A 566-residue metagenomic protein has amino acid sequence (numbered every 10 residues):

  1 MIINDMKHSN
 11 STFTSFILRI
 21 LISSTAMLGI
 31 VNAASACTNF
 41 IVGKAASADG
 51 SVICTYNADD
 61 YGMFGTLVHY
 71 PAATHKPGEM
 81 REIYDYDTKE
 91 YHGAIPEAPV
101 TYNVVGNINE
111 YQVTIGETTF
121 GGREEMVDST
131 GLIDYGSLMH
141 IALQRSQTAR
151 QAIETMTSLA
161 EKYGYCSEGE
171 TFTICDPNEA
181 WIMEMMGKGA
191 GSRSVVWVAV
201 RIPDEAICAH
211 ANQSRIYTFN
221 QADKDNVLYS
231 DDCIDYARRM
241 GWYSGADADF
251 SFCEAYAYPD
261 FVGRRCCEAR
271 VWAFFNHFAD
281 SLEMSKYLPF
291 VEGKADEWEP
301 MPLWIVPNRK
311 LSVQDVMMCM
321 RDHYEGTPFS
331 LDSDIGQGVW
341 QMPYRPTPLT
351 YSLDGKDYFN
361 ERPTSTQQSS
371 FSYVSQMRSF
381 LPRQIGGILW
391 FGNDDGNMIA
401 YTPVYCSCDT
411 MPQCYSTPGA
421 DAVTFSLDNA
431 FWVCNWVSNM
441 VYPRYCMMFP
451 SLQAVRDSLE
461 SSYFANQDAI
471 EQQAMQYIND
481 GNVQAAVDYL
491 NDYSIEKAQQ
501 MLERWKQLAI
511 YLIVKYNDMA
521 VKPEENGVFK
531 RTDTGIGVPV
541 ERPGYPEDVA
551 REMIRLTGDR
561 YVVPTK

Functional and structural regions predicted by a protein language model:
M1-F16: N-terminal secretory signal peptides that target proteins for export/translocation
I17-G29: Bacterial N-terminal signal peptides
I30-A36: Sec/Tat signal peptide C-region and signal peptidase I cleavage site
C37-Y135, T155-L311: A contiguous strand-loop segment
F278-Y358, R362-T364, S458-L459, Q467: Accessory, solvent-exposed terminal regions and/or long lumenal/extracellular loops of proteins
W340-Q476: Substrate-recognition/cap regions that form aromatic- and gly/pro-loop-enriched pockets for small-molecule ligands
R456-K566: Histidine-centered catalytic/metal-binding microenvironments
